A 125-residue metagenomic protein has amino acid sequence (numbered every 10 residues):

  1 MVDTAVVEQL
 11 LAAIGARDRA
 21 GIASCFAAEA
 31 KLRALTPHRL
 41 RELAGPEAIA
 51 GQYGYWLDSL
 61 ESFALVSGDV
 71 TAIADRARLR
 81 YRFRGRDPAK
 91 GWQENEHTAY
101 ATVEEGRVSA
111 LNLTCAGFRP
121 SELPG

Functional and structural regions predicted by a protein language model:
M1-A28, E122-G125: Short, low-complexity N-terminal intrinsically disordered segments enriched in polar/charged residues
L10, I22-A23, A30, G45 (+4 more regions): Hydrophobic pocket/interface hotspot
G21, A28-A74: A solvent-exposed, acidic/Ser-Thr-rich amphipathic alpha-helical stretch
F26, F83-G85, T114-C115: Short beta-strand segments enriched in hydrophobic/aromatic residues within well-folded beta-rich domains
A64-L65, W92-A99: Short, surface-exposed coil-to-beta transition loops
A74-F83: A short hydrophobic beta-strand element
G85-Q93: Short, cysteine-centered beta-strand-loop-beta hairpins and adjacent loop/turn segments enriched in charged/polar
E96-P124: Short beta-strand edge/turn micro-motifs at domain boundaries
